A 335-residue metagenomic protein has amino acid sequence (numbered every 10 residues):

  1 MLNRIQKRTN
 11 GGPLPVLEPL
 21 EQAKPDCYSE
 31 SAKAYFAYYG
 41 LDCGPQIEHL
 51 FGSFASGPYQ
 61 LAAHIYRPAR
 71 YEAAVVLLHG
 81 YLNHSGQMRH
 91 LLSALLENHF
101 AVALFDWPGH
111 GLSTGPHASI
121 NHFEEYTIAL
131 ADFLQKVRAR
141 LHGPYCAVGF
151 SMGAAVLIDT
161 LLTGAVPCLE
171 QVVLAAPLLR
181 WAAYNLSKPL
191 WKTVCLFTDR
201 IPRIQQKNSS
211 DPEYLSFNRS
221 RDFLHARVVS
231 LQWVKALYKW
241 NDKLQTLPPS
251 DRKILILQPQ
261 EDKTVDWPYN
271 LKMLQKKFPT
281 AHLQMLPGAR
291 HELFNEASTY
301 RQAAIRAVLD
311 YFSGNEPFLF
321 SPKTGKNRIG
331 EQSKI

Functional and structural regions predicted by a protein language model:
M1-A55, L61-Y66, I335: An N-terminal hydrophobic leader/cap segment in hydrolases
E72-G80: Short beta-strand element of the alpha/beta-hydrolase
Y81-Q87, H110-L141: Catalytic nucleophile-loop/oxyanion-hole region of alpha/beta-hydrolase and closely related hydrolase-like folds
S85, L92-P116: Conserved alpha/beta-hydrolase
C146-Q232: Alpha/beta-hydrolase-fold enzymes
S250, I256-D262: Short beta-strand/loop motif that positions the catalytic acidic residue of the alpha/beta-hydrolase fold
R252, D266-Q275: Short alpha-helix in the alpha/beta-hydrolase fold that links the catalytic acid
A281-H282, P287-I335: Catalytic active-site module of serine/aspartate enzymes centered on a nucleophile-bearing elbow/loop
